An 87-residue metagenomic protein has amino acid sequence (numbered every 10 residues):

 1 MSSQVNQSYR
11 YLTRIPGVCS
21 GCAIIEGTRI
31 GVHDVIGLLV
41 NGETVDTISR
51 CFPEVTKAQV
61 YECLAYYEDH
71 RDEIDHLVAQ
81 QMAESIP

Functional and structural regions predicted by a protein language model:
M1-I30, D75-H76, Q80-I86: Acidic, low-complexity/disordered tracts enriched in E/D and polar residues
G31-P87: Long, charge-rich, low-complexity alpha-helical segments
